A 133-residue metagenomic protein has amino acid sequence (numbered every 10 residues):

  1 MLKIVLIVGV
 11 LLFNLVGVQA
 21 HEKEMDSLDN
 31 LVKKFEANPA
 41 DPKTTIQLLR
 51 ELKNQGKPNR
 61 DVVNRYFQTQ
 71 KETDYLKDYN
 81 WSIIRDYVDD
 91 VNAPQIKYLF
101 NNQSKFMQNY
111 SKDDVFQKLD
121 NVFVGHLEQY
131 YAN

Functional and structural regions predicted by a protein language model:
M1-E22: Classical Sec-dependent N-terminal signal peptides that target proteins to the secretory pathway
H21, D26-N133: Non-catalytic all-alpha helical scaffold/repeat segments
